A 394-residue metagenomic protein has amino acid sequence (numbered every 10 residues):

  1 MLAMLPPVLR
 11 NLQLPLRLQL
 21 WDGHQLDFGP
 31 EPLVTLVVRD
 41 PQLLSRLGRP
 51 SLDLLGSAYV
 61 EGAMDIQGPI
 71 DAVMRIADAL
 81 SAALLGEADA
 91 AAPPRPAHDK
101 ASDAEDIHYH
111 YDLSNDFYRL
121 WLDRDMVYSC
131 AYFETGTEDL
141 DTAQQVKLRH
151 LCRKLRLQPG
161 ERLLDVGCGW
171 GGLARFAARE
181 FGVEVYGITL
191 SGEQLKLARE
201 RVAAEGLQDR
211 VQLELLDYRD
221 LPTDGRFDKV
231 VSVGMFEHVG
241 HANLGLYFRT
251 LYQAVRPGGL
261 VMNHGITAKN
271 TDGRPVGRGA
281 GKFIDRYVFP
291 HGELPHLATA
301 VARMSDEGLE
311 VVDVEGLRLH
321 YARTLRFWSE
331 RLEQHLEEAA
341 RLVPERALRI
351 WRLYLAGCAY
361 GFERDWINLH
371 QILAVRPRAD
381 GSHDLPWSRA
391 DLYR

Functional and structural regions predicted by a protein language model:
M1-E138, T142-Q144, H150: Feature captures hydrophobic
L151, V230-G234: Hydrophobic beta-strand segment of the Class I
P159-G167: Conserved class I S-adenosyl-L-methionine
W170-F181: Conserved SAM-binding loop of SAM-dependent methyltransferases across substrates and taxa, primarily the Class I
R219-V230: A short acidic, Gly/Pro-enriched loop at the edge of an enzyme's catalytic core that lines a small-molecule cofactor
G245-P257: A short glycine-rich, Lys/Arg-flanked "PGG" loop and its adjoining helix->strand segment in the class I
G258-I266: Conserved beta-strand signature within the Rossmann-like core of class I S-adenosyl-L-methionine
I266-G381, R389-Y393: Substrate-binding/catalytic lobe of Class I Rossmann-like enzymes that use SAM or dcSAM, i.e., the mid-to-C-terminal
